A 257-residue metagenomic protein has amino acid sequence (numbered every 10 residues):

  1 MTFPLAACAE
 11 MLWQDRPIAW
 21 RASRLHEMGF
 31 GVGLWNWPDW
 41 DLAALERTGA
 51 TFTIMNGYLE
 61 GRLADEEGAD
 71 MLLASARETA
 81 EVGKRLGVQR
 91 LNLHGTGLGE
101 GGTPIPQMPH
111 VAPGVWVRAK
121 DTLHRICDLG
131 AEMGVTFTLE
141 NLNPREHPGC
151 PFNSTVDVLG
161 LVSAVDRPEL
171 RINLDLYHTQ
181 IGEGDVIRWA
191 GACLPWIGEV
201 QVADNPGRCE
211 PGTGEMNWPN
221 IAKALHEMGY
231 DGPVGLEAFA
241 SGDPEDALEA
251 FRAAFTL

Functional and structural regions predicted by a protein language model:
M1-G31, G87-Q89, L98-T103, H124-R125 (+2 more regions): Histidine-acidic metal/acid-base catalytic patches
A6, A19-N36, T51-A64: N-terminal substrate-binding region of glycoside hydrolase catalytic domains
M11, P38, T51, N56-L59 (+3 more regions): Short, flexible active-site-adjacent loop segments at beta-strand->alpha-helix junctions, enriched in small/polar
G33-N36, T53-N56, N92, T138 (+2 more regions): Conserved beta-strand positions in the central sheet of alpha/beta enzyme cores
P38-E46: Active-site-adjacent beta->alpha loops and helix N-cap segments on the catalytic face of soluble alpha/beta enzymes
R62-E67, E210: Short, charged, surface-exposed secondary-structure boundary motifs
D65-R171, I181: Active-site acidic/histidine proton-transfer and metal-coordination neighborhood in alpha/beta enzyme cores
